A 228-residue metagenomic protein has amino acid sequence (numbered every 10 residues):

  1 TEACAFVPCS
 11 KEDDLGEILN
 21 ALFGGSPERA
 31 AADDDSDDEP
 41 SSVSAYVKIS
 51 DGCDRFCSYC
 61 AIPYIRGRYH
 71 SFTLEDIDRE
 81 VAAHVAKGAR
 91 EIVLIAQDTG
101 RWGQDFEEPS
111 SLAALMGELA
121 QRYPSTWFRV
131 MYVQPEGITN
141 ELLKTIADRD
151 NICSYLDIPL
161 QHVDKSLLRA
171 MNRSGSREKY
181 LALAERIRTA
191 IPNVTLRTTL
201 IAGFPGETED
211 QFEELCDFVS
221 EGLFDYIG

Functional and structural regions predicted by a protein language model:
T1, A86-E209: Conserved SAM/AdoMet-binding glycine-rich loop
T1-W102, E141, I146, L156 (+4 more regions): Proteins enriched for Cys/Gly/acidic motifs involved in redox and nucleic-acid/cofactor modification
P124, L223-F224: Conserved N-terminal phosphate-binding loop of PLP-dependent enzymes in the Aspartate aminotransferase
